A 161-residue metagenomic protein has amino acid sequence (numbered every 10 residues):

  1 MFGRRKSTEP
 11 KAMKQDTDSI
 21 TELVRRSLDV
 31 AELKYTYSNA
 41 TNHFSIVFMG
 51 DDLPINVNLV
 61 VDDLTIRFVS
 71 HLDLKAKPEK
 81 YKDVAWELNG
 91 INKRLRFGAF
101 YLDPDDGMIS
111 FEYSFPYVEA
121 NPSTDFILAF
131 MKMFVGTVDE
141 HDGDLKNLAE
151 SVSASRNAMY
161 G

Functional and structural regions predicted by a protein language model:
M1-I55: Charge-rich, low-complexity N-terminal segments
T36-T41, V61, L102-D106: Short, ordered beta-strand-loop transition motifs
N42-F44, L64-I66, G107-I109: Hydrophobic residues embedded in beta-strands of well-ordered beta-sheets
I46-K82: Long, continuous compositionally biased terminal/linker segments
V69-E112: Short, internal acidic amphipathic alpha-helical interface segments that mediate docking to partner proteins
V118-F130: A short acidic/glycine-rich loop-to-helix N-cap element
K132-G136: Long, contiguous binding/interaction regions
K146-G161: Short, highly charged C-terminal tails/helix-capping segments
